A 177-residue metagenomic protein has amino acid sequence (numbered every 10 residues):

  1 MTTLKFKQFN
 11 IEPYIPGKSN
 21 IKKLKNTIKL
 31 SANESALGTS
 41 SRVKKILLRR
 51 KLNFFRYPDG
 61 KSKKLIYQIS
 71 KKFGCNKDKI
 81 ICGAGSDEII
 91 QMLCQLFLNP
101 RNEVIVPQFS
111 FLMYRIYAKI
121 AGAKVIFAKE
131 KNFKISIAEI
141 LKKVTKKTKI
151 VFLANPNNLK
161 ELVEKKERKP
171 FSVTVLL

Functional and structural regions predicted by a protein language model:
M1, N26, V144-K147, V173: Intrinsically disordered/low-complexity terminal segments and short unstructured peptides
M1-R56, L153-N155: N-terminal "arm"/small-domain region of PLP-dependent enzymes with the aminotransferase-like
F55-F171: Conserved core of the PLP fold type I
